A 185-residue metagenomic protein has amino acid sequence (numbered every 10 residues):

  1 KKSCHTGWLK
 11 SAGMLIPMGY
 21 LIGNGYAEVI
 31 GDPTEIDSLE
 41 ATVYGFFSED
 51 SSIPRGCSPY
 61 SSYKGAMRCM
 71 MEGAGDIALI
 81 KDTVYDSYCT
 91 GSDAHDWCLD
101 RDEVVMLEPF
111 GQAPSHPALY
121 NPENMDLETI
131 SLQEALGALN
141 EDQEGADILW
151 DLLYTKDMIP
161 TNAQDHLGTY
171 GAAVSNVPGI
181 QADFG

Functional and structural regions predicted by a protein language model:
K1-M67, E72, D147, L152-P160: Bilobed "Venus flytrap"/periplasmic-binding protein-like clamshell domains and structurally analogous long
K2-T6, D76-I80, L119: Structural recognition of the beta-strand scaffold that forms the well-ordered cores of secreted hydrolase catalytic
W8, G111, A163: Residues that form or immediately flank small-molecule/cofactor binding pockets and catalytic motifs
W8-A12, T83-D86, E123-D126: Solvent-exposed loop/turn segments at secondary-structure junctions within structured extracellular/periplasmic domains
P17, T83, P114-P117: Proline-rich low-complexity regions
I22-G23, Y63-R101: A ligand-binding cleft/hinge motif common to bilobed small-molecule-binding domains
I30-I53, T90-Q133, K156-D157: Periplasmic-binding protein-like
Y120, N124-G185: An extracytoplasmic/periplasmic, membrane-proximal ligand-sensing/linker region
